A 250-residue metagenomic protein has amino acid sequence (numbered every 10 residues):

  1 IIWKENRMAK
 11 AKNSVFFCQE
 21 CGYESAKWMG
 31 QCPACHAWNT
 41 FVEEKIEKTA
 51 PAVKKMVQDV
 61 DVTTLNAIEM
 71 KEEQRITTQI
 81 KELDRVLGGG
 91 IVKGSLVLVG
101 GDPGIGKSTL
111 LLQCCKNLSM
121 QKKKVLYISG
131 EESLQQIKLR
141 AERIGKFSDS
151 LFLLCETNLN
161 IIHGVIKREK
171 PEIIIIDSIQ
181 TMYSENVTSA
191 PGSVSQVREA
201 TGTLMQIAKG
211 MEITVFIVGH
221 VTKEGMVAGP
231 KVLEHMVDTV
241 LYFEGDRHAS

Functional and structural regions predicted by a protein language model:
I1-R7: Short, Lys/Arg-enriched N-terminal segments with co-localized hydrophobic residues within the first ~10-30 amino acids
K4, N13, E24-V97, T109 (+1 more regions): Detector for small/aliphatic-rich hydrophobic stretches
M8-E20: Short, charged low-complexity linear segments at domain edges
G22-Q31, H36-W38, E43-E44, I175 (+2 more regions): N-terminal, positively charged regions that mediate nucleic acid binding
L83-V86, V99, I137, D177 (+4 more regions): Conserved RecA-like P-loop NTPase ATPase core
G94, D102-I105, Q113-C114, L118-T203: Conserved inter-motif catalytic segment of the P-loop NTP-binding fold
M205-S250: Phosphate-binding/switch region of NTP-binding enzymes
